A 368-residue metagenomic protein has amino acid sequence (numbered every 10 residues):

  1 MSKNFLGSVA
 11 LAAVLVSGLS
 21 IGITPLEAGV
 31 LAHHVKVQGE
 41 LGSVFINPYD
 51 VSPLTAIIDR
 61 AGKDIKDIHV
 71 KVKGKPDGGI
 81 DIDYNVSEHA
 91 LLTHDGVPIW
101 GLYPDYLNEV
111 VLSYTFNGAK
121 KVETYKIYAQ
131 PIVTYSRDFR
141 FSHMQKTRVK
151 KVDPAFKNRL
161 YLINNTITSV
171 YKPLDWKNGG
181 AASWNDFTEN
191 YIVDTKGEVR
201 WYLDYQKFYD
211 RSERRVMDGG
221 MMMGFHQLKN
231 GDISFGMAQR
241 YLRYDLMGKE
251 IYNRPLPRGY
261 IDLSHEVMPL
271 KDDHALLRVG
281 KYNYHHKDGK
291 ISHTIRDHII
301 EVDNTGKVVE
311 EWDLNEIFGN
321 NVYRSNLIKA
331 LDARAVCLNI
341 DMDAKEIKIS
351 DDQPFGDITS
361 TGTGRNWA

Functional and structural regions predicted by a protein language model:
M1-S2, G319: Generic N-terminal leader/processing signal
S2-I23: Sec-dependent N-terminal signal peptides of Gram-positive bacterial secreted proteins and lipoproteins
K3, V16, G62, D77-G79: Intrinsically disordered, low-complexity regions
G29-V70, L92-G96, W100-A368: Histidine-/acidic-rich catalytic cores in large beta-rich domains
V72-I80, N117: Change "in extracellular beta-sheet-rich domains … of secreted and cell-surface proteins" to "in beta-sheet-rich domains
G78-A90, K207: Solvent-exposed serine/threonine-rich low-complexity stretches and specific carbohydrate-binding patches
